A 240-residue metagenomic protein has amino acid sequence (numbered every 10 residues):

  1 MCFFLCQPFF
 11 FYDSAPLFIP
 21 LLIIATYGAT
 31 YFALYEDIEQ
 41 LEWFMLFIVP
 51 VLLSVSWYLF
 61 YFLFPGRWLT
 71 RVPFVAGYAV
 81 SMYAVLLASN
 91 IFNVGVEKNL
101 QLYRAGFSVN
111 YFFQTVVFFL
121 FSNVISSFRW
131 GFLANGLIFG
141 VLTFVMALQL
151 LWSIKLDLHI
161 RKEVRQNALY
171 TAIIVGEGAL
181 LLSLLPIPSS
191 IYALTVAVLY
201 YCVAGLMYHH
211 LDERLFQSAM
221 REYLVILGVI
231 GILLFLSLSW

Functional and structural regions predicted by a protein language model:
M1-P8, Y61-P65, T115-F132, V141-I160 (+1 more regions): Membrane-helix boundary elements
F11-L17, F132-G140, D157-A172, P188-Y192: A loop-to-helix transmembrane entry motif
D13-L17, A25-F113, V117-F132: Membrane-interface helix-loop-helix junctions at boundaries between adjacent transmembrane segments
L22-F32, A76-A88, V141-L151, V196-M207: Alpha-helical transmembrane segments and their membrane-interface exit regions
E36, L184-P188, M207-S218: Membrane-helix boundary connector in multi-pass membrane proteins
P50-S54, T171-V175, Y192-M207: Hydrophobic alpha-helical membrane segments
V55, L59, L120, V124 (+3 more regions): Alpha-helical transmembrane segments of multipass membrane proteins
A219-W240: Final/C-terminal transmembrane alpha-helix of multipass membrane proteins
